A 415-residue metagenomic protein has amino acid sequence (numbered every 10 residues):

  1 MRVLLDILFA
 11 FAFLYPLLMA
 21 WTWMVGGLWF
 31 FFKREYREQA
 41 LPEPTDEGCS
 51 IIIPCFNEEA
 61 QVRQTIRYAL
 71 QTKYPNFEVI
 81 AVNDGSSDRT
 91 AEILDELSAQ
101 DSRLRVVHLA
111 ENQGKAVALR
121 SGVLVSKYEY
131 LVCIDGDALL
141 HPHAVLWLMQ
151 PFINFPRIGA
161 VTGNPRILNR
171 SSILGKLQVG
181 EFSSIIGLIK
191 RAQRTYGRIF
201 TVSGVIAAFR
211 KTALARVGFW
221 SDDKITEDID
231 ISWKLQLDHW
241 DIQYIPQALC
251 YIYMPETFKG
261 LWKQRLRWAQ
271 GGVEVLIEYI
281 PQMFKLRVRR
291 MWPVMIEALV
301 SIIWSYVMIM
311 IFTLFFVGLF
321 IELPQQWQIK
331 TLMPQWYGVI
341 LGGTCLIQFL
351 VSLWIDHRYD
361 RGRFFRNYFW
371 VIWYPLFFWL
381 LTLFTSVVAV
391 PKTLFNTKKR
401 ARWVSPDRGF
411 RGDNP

Functional and structural regions predicted by a protein language model:
M1-R67: N-proximal low-complexity "stem/linker" segments adjacent to membrane-targeting elements
L28-F31, L41-E43, V300-N396: Membrane-embedded multi-pass helical conduit in multi-pass membrane proteins, especially envelope-biosynthetic
E47-S50, E78, A215, D230: Cell-envelope/extracellular polymer assembly enzymes that use nucleotide-activated donors
R63-Q64, D88-L97, H143: Acidic helix N-cap motif at the loop->helix transition within catalytic regions of sugar-transfer enzymes
R67-N76: Short, acidic, metal-binding catalytic loop of nucleotide-sugar glycosyltransferases
P75, N83-E92, E111: A conserved acidic beta->alpha catalytic loop
R105-H108, A116-A118, L124, Y128-E129 (+3 more regions): Long helical/loop segments within the catalytic core of UDP-sugar-dependent glycosyltransferases, especially the large
